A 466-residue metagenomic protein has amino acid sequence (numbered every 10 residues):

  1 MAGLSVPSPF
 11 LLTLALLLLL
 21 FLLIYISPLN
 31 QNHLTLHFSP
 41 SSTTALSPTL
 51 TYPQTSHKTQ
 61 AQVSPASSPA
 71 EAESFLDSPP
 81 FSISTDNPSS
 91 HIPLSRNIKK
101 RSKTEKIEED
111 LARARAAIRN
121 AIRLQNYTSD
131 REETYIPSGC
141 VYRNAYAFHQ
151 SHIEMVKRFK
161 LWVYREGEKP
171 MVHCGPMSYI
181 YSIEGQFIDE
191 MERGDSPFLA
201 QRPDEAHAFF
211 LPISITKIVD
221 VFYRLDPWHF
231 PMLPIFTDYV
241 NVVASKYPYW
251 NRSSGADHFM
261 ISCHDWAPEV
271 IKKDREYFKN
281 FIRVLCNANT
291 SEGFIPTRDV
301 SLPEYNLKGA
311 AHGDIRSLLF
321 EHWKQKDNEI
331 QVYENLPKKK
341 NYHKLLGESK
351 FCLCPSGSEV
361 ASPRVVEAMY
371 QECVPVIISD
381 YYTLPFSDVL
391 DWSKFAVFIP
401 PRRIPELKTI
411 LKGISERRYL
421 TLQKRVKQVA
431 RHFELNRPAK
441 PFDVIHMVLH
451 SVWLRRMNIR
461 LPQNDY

Functional and structural regions predicted by a protein language model:
A2-C263, A267-V332, L336, K427 (+1 more regions): Juxtamembrane luminal stem/stalk of type II transmembrane Golgi/ER carbohydrate-processing enzymes
N341-E434: Catalytic binding pocket for nucleotide-activated donors in carbohydrate/polymer assembly enzymes
